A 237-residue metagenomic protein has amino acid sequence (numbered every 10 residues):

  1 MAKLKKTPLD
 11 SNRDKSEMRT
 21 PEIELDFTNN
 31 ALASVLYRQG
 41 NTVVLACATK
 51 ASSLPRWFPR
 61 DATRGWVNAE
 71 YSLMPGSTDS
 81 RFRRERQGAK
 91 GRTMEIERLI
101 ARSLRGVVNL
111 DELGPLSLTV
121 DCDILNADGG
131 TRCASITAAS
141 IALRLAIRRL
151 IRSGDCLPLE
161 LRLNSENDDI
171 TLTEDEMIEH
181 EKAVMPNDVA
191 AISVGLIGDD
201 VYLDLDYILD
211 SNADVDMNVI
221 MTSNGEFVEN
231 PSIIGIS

Functional and structural regions predicted by a protein language model:
A2-S237: Polyanion-binding surfaces on beta-sheet-dominated domains and ring/shell assemblies
